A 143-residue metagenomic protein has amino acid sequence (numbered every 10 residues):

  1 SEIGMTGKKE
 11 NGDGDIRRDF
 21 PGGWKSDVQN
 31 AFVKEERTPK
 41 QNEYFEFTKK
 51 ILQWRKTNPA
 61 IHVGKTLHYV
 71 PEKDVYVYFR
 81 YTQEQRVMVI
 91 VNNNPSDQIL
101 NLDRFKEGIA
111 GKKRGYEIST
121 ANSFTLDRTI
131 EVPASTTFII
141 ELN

Functional and structural regions predicted by a protein language model:
S1-L100, R104-G108, K112, V132: Loop/helix patches that line or flank the sugar-binding groove of alpha-linked glycan CAZymes
Y81-Q83, S119-T120, N143: Short, flexible beta-strand-to-coil junctions
R114-R128: Solvent-exposed beta-strand/loop surfaces of large extracellular or lumenal domains
F124-N143: C-terminal beta-strand-rich structural cap/linker in extracellular carbohydrate-active enzymes
